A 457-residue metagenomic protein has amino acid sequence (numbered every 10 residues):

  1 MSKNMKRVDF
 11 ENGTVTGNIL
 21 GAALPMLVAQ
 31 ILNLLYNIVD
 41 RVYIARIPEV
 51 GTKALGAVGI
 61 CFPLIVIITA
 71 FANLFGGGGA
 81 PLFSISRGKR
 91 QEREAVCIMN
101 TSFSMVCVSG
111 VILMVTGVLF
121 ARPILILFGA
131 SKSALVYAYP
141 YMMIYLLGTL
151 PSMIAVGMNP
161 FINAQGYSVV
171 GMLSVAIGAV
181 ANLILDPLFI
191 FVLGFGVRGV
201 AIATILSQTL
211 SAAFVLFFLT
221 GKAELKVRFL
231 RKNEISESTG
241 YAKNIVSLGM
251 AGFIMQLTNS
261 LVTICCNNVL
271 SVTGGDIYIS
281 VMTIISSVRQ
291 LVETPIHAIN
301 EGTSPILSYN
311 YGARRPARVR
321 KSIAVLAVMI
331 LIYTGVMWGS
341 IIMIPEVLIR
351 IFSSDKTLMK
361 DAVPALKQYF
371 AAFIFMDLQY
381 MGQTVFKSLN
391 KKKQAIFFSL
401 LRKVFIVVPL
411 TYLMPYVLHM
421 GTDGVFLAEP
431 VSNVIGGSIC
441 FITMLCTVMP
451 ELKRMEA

Functional and structural regions predicted by a protein language model:
M1-A23, F83-G148, G194-G249, L307-A372 (+1 more regions): Short alpha-helical transmembrane segments in multi-pass integral membrane proteins
F10-V50, P63-G78, L82, C107-M114 (+5 more regions): N-terminal transmembrane alpha-helices
G21, I44-V66, S133-Y137, V197-R198 (+6 more regions): Interfacial/gating helices of multi-pass transporter permease domains
G21-D40, I144, G178, S207-S211 (+4 more regions): Transmembrane helical elements of multi-pass membrane transporters/channels
L27, I31, L35, V39 (+18 more regions): Generic alpha-helical transmembrane segments of integral inner-membrane proteins, especially permease/transport modules
I31, L35-G56, L125-K132, L188-F195 (+5 more regions): Helix-terminus/linker motif at the lipid-water interface of multi-pass membrane proteins
L55-V115, S152-G171, N267, V281-G339 (+2 more regions): Small-residue-rich hydrophobic transmembrane alpha-helices
N73-G76, Y145-N163, G171-N182, V200-V215 (+5 more regions): Short runs within selected transmembrane alpha-helices of multi-pass transporters and secretion channels
